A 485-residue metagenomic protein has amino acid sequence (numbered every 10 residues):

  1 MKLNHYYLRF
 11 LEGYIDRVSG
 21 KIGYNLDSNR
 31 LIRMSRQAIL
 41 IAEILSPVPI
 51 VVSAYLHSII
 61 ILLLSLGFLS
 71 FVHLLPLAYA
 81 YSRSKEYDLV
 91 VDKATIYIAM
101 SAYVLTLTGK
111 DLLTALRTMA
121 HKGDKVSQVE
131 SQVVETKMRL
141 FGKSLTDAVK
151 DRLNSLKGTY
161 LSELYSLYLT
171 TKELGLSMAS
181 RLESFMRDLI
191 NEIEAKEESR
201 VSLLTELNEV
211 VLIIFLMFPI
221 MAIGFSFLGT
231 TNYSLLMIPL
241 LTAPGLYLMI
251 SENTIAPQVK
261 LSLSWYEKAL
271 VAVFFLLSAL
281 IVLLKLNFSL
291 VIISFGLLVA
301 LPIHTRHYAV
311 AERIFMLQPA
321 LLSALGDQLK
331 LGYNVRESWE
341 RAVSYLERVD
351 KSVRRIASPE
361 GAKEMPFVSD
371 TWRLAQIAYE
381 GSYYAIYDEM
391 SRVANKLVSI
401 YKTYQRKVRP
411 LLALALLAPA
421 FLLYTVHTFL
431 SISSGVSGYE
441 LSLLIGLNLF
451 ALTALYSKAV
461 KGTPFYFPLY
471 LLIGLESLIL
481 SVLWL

Functional and structural regions predicted by a protein language model:
M1-H57, L75-L89, I193, L207 (+3 more regions): Membrane-interfacial amphipathic helices
K2-L26, I98-M119, K143-I214, Q328-A342 (+2 more regions): Hydrophobic alpha-helical segments characteristic of transmembrane helices
I22-Q37, N154, T231-L235, V343 (+4 more regions): General structural signal for secondary-structure boundaries
R36-V52, L64-L74, I193-S251, I400-L480: Bilayer-spanning, highly hydrophobic alpha-helical transmembrane segments
Q37, V48-V51, T106, R139 (+3 more regions): Short N-terminal micro-motifs specific to bacterial/archaeal maturation and metal-cluster initiation sites
A54-L62, L228-S234, A279-V291, S481-L485: Transmembrane helix interruption/hinge and helix-loop junction motifs
I61-L153, Y266-G361, D370, A385-Y404 (+1 more regions): Juxtamembrane/interface alpha-helical elements of multi-pass membrane proteins
L164-T170, F227-T230, R348-P359: Long, hydrophobic/aromatic N-terminal blocks
